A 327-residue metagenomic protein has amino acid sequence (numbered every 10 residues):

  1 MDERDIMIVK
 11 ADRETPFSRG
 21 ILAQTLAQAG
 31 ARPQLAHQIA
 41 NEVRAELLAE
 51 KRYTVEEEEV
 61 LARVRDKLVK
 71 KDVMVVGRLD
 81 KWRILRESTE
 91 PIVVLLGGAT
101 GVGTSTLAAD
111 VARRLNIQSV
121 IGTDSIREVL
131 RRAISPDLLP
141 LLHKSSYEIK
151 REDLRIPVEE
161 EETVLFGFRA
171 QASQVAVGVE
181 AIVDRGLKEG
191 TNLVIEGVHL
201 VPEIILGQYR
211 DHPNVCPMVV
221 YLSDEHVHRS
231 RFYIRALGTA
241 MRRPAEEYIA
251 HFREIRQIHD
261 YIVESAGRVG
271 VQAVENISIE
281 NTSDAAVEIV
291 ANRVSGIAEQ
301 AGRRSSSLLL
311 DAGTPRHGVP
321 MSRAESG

Functional and structural regions predicted by a protein language model:
A27, R32-V93: Extreme N-terminal, non-catalytic leader segments that precede Walker-type/kinase nucleotide-binding cores
E56, D260-G327: NTP-dependent small-molecule kinase module
V94-R113: Glycine-rich phosphate-binding P-loop
I117, D211-C216, V269-V271: Short glycine-/polar-rich loops that comprise or flank the Walker A/P-loop and associated switch/sensor motifs
I117-A133: Short beta-strand-centered segment that lines the nucleotide-binding/catalytic pocket of NTP-utilizing
A133-T191: Conserved nucleotide-sensing/catalytic segment adjacent to the nucleotide-binding pocket in NTP-handling enzymes
E189-I195, C216: Loop/turn-to-beta-strand initiation segments
P213-D260: A glycine- and Lys/Arg-enriched "phosphate-lid" helix/loop adjacent to the NTP-binding pocket of small-molecule kinases
